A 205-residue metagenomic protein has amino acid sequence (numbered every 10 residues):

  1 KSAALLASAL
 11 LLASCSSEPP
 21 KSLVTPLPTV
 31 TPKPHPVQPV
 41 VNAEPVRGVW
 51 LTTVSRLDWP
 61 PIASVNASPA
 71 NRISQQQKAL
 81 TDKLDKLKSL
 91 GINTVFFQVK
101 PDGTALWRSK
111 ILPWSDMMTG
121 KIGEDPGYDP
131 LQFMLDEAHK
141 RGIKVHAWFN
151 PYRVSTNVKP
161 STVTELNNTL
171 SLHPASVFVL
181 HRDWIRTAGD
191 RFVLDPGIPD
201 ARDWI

Functional and structural regions predicted by a protein language model:
K1-A4: Bacterial N-terminal signal peptides that target proteins for export
L12-S14: C-terminal motif of bacterial Sec signal peptides marking the signal peptidase cleavage site
S16-K33: Bacterial Sec signal peptide processing site at the extreme N-terminus
A43-R47, G91-N93, H139-V145: Short, well-ordered coil/turn segments that N-cap beta-strands
E44-V46, T52-K78, Y152-I205: Active-site-adjacent "subsite" loops/lids of carbohydrate-active enzymes
G48, L87, V95, A138 (+1 more regions): Conserved, mostly hydrophobic/aromatic
Q75-T104: Catalytic domains of carbohydrate-active enzymes, especially glycoside hydrolases
F97-F149: Aromatic-lined substrate-binding rim segments of carbohydrate-active enzymes
